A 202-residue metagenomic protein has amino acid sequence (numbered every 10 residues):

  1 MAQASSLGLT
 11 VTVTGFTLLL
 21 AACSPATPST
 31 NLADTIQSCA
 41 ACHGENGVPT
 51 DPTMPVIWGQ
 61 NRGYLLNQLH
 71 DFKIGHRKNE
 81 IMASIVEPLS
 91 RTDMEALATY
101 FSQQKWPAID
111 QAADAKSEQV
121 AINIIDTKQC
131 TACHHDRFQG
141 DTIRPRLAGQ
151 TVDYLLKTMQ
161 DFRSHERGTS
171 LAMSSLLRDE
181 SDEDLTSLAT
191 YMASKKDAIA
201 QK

Functional and structural regions predicted by a protein language model:
M1-V13: Bacterial N-terminal signal peptides that target proteins for export
G15-T17, K195: Membrane-interface segments of envelope glycosyltransferases acting on lipid-linked substrates or membrane lipids
L20-A22: C-terminal motif of bacterial Sec signal peptides marking the signal peptidase cleavage site
S24-V48, I109, A113-D136, T151: Sequence/structural segment immediately N-terminal to covalent heme-attachment motifs in c-type and related
T27, V48-P49, H76, Q103-K116 (+4 more regions): Inter-heme linker and motif-flanking segments adjacent to c-type heme-binding CXXCH motifs in c-type cytochromes
L32, G47-R77, A83-P88, F138-S164 (+2 more regions): Gly/Gly-Pro-rich "capping" loops immediately C-terminal to redox-active cysteine motifs in periplasmic/lumenal
T35-G44, N67-H70, E95-T99, D126-D136 (+3 more regions): C-type cytochrome heme c attachment motif
E87-D110, D153, R178-K202: C-terminal capping alpha-helices of c-type cytochrome domains
